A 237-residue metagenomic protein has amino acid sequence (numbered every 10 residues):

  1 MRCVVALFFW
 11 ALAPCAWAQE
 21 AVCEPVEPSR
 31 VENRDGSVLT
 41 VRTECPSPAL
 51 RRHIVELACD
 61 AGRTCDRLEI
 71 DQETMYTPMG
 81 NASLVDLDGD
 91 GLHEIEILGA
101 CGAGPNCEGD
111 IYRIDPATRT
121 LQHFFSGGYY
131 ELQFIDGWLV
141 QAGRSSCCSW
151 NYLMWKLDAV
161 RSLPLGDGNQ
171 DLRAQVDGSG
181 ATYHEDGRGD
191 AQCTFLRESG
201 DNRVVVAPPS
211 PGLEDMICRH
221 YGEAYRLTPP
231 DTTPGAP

Functional and structural regions predicted by a protein language model:
A11-A18: N-terminal signal peptide c-region/cleavage motif recognized by signal peptidases
A18-P48, A142-P237: Acidic, small-residue rich beta-repeat scaffolds with periodic aromatic anchors
V26-V31, T77-L87, Y129-V140: Beta-propeller blade termini
G36-R42, L87-G99, W138-G143: Acidic/hydrophobic-patterned starts of short beta strands in beta-sheet-rich repeat architectures
R51-H53, G104-I111, C148-W155: Structural motif
R51-Y76, A117-E131, G137-V140: Blade-edge motifs of beta-propeller repeat domains
L57-G104, E108: A glycine-rich, hydrophobic loop/mini-helix early in the fold
P105, D110-Q133, S162-L165: Extracellular C-terminal loop/segment signatures of secreted glycoproteins
